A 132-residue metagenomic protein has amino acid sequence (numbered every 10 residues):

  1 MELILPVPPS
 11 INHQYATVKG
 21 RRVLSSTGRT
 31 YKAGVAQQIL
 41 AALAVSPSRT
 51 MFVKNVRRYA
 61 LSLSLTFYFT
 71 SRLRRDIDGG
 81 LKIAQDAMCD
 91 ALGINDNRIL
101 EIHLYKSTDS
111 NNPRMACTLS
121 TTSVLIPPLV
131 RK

Functional and structural regions predicted by a protein language model:
M1-K132: Acidic, proline/glycine-enriched N-terminal capping motif
